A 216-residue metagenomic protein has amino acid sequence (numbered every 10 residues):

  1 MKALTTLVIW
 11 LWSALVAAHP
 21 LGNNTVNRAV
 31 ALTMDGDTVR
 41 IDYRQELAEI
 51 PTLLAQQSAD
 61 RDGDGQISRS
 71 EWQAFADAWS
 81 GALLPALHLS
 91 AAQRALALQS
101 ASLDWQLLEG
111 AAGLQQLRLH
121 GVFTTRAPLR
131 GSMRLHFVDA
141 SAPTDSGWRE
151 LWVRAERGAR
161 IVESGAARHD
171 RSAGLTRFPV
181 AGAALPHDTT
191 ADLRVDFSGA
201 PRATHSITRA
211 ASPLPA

Functional and structural regions predicted by a protein language model:
M1-L4: Positively charged n-region of N-terminal signal peptides that target proteins for export
S13-L15: N-terminal signal peptide c-region/cleavage motif recognized by signal peptidases
H19-A216: N-terminal soluble domains immediately following signal/targeting peptides that reside in extracytoplasmic
